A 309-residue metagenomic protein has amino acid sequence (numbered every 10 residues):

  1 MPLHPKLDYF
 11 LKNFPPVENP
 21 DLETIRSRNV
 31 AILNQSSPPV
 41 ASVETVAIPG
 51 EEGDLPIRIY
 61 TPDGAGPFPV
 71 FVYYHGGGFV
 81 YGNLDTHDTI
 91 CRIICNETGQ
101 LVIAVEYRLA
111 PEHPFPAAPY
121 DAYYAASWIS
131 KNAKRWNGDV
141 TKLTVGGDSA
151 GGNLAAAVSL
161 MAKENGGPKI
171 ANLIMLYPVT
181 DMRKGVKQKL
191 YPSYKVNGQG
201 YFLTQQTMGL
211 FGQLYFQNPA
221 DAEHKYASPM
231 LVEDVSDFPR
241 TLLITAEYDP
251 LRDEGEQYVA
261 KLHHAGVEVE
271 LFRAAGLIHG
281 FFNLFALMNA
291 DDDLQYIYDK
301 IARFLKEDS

Functional and structural regions predicted by a protein language model:
M1-P2, K6-V17, I32-S309: Alpha/beta-hydrolase superfamily serine-hydrolase fold, recognizing
P20-A31: Short, basic/low-complexity N-terminal boundary segments at the transition from targeting/disordered tails
